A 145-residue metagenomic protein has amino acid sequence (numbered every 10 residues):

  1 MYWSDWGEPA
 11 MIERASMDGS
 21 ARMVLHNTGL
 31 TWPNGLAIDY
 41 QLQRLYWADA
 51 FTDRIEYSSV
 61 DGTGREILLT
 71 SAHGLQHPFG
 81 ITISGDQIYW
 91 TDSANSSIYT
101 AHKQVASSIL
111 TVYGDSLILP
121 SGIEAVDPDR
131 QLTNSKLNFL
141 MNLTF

Functional and structural regions predicted by a protein language model:
Y2-S4, Y46-W47, W90: Residue position within the beta-strands of beta-propeller blades
W6, A50, V60, S93 (+2 more regions): Short loop/turn segments immediately following the C-termini of beta-strands
W6-E8, Q41, F51, S84-G85 (+1 more regions): Short loop/turn segments that connect beta-strands within the blades of beta-propeller domains, predominantly WD40
P9-E13, D53-Y57, S96-A101: Structural motif
S16-S20, S59-T63, H102-A106: Short loop/turn segments that connect beta-strands within beta-propeller blades
S20-N27, G64-S71, S107-G114: A short beta-strand motif characteristic of beta-propeller blades
T28-R44, H73-Q87, L117-S135: Beta-rich, blade/repeat-based domains predominating in secreted/periplasmic proteins but also intracellular
S135-F145: Conserved N-terminal segment of EGF-like repeats
